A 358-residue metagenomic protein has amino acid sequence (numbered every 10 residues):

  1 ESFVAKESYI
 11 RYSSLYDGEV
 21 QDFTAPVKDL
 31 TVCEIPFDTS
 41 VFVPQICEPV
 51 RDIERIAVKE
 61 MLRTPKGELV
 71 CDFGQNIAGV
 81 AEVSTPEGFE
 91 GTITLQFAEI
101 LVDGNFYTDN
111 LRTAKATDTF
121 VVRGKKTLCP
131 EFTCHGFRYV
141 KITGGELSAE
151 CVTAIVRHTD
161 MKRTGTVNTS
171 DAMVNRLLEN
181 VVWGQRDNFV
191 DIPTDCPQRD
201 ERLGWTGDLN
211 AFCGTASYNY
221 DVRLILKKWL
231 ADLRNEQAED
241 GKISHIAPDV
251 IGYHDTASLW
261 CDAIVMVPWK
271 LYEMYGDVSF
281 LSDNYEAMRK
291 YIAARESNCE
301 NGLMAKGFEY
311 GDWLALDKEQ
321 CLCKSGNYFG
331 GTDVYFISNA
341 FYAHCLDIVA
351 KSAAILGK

Functional and structural regions predicted by a protein language model:
E1-R199, G207, L224-W229, S244-D249 (+4 more regions): Extracellular/oxidizing-compartment recognition motifs
R11, D17, T113-A116, C196 (+3 more regions): The feature captures the catalytic groove of carbohydrate-active enzymes
C71, L128-E131, N168-A172, D200-L203 (+7 more regions): Alpha-helix capping and helix-loop boundary segments enriched in small/acidic/polar residues
G145-V152, V174, S217-L230, Q237-D240 (+3 more regions): Structural helix-adjacent loops and short alpha-helical linkers that scaffold large soluble proteins
L177, W229, I264, N284 (+3 more regions): Stable alpha-helical elements in mature extracytoplasmic
